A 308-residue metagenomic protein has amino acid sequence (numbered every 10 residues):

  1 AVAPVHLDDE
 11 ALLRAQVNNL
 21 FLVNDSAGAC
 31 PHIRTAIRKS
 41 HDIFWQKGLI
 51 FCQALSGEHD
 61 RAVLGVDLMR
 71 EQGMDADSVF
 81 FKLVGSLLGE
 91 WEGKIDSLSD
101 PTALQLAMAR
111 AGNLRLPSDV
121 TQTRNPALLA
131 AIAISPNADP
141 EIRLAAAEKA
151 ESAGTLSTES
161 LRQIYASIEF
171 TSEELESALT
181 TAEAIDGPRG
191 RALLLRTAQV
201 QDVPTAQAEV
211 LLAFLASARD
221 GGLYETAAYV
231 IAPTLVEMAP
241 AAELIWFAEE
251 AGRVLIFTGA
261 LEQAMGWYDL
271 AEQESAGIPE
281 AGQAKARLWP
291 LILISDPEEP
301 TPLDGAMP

Functional and structural regions predicted by a protein language model:
A1-V2, L20-C30, D186, A218-V230 (+1 more regions): Helix-turn-helix repeat elements of alpha-solenoid scaffolds
A3-D8, I33-D42, D67-A76, L104-M108 (+9 more regions): Solenoid-like repeat scaffolds
V5-A15, K39-G48, D60-R61, D75-K82 (+8 more regions): Generic helix N-cap/helix-start motif at coil->alpha-helix transitions
A15-L22, C52-Q53, V254: Residue-level signature for tetratricopeptide repeat
V23-N24, S56-G57, T258: Structural motif corresponding to the intra-repeat A-B loop/turn of tetratricopeptide repeats
G28-T123: Extended amphipathic alpha-helical segments with heptad-repeat/coiled-coil character used for oligomerization, fusion
G85-A206: Extended ligand-binding clefts on enzyme/binding-domain cores
G282-P308: Small-residue-rich helix-loop
